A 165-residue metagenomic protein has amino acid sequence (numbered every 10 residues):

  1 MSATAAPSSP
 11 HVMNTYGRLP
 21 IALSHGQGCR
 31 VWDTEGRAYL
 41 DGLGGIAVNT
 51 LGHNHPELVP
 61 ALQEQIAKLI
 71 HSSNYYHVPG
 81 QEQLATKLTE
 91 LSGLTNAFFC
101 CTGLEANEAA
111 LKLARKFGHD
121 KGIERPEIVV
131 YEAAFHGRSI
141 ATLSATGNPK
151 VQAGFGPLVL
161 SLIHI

Functional and structural regions predicted by a protein language model:
M1-R30, G44, Y75: Active-site-adjacent loop/helix segments that line or gate small-molecule/cofactor pockets in enzymes
P10, A38-I123: Glycine-rich loop-to-alpha-helix module at the N-terminal edge of alpha/beta enzyme cores
G28, N96, E127: Conserved beta-strand and immediately adjacent loop positions that scaffold enzyme active sites
G28-R30, I46-A47, N54, E105 (+2 more regions): Gly/Ser/Thr-rich beta-alpha loop segments that engage phosphate groups in nucleotides
T34-E35: Residue-level recognition of short loop/turn positions
F117-G137: Conserved PLP-anchoring active-site segment centered on the Schiff-base-forming lysine
V130-V159: Substrate-binding/gating loop at the entrance of the active-site cleft, primarily in PLP-dependent aminotransferase-like
I163-I165: Conserved small/polar residues in nucleotide/adenosyl-binding loops
